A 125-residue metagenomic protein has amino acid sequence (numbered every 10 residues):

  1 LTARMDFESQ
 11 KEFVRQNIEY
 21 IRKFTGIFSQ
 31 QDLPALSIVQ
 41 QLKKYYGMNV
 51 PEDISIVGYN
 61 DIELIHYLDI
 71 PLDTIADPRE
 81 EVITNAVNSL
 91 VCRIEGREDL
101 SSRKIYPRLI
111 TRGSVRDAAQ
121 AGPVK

Functional and structural regions predicted by a protein language model:
L1-E8: Short beta-strand elements in bilobed, periplasmic/extracellular small-molecule ligand-binding domains
K11, R15-V124: Flexible loop/turn connectors
